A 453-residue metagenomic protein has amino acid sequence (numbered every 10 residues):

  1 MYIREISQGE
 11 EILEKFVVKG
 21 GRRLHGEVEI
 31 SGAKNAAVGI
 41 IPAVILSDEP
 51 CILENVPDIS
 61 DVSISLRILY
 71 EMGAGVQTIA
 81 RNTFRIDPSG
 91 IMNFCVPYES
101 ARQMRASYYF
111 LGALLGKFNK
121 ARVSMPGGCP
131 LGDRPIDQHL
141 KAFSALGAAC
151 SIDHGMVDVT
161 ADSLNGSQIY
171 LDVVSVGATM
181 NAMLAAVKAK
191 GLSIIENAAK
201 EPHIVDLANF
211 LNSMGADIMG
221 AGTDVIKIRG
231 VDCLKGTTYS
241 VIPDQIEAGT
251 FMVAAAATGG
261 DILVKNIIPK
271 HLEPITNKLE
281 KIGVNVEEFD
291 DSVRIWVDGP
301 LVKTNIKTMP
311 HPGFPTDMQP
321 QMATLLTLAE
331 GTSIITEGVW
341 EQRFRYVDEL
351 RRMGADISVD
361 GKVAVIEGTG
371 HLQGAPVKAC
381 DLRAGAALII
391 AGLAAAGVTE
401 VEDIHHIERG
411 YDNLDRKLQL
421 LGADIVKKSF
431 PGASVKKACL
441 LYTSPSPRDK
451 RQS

Functional and structural regions predicted by a protein language model:
E14, E29-P50, S63, Q77-A80 (+1 more regions): N-terminal glycine-rich anion-binding loops that anchor highly charged ligand groups
R22-E27, G90-Y98, S163-L171, D232-Y239 (+2 more regions): Short, charged/polar, Gly/Pro-enriched secondary-structure boundary elements
F94-Q168: Hydrophobic alpha-helical hairpins/lids featuring a short glycine-rich hinge
S107-G112, Q168-I169, G177-M183, T238-Y239 (+4 more regions): Intrinsic, low-complexity N-terminal interaction/targeting segments
D172-F251, A255: Internal metal/ion-chelating core segments
P243, A248-R352, D356-S358, K362: A glycine- and small/hydrophobic-rich beta-loop-beta segment that serves as a flexible "lid/hinge" or phosphate-binding
V347-D348, D356, G361-V363, G370-G432: Internal helix-turn-beta structural module
Y442-D449: Conserved small/polar residues in nucleotide/adenosyl-binding loops
